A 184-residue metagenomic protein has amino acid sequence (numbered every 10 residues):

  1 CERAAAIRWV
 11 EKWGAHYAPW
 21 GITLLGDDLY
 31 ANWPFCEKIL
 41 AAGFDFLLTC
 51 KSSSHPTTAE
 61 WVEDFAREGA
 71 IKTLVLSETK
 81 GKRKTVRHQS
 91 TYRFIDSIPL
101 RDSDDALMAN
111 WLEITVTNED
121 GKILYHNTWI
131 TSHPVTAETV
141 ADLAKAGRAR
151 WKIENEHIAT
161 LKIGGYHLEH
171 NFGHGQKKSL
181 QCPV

Functional and structural regions predicted by a protein language model:
C1-E37, A42: Conserved, well-structured functional cores that handle cations and Mg-NTP chemistry
A6, L24-L29, F46, W129 (+1 more regions): Short, conserved catalytic/metal-binding motifs centered on acidic residues
L29-A31, D45, S52-H55: Short acidic/polar capping segments at secondary-structure boundaries
C36-D45, E63-R67: Short, surface-exposed basic-aromatic patches at helix termini and helix-loop junctions that form
K51-S52, P56-R150: An anionic, glycine-rich sequence signature occurring as long contiguous blocks
Y125, H157, P183-V184: Catalytic-loop motifs flanking and including active-site residues across diverse enzymes
A137-F172: Short amphipathic alpha-helical "interface-anchor" segments enriched in bulky aromatics
G173-V184: Membrane-interface transmembrane-helix boundary segments in multi-pass integral membrane proteins
